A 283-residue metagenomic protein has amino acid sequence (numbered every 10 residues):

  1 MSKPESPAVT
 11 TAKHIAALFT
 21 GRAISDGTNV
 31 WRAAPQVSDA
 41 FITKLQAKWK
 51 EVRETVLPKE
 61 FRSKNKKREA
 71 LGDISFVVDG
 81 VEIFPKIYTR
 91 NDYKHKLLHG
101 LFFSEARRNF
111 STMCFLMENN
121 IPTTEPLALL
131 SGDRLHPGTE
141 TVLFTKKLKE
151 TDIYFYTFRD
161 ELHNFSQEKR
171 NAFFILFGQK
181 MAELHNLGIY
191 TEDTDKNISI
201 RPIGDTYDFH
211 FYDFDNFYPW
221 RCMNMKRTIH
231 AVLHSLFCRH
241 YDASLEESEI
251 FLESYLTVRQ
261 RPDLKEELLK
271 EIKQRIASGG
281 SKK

Functional and structural regions predicted by a protein language model:
P7, T11-D79: ATP-binding glycine-rich phosphate-binding loop
Q46-Y156, A182, N186-L187: Conserved ATP-binding subdomain of kinase catalytic cores across diverse folds
G72-F84, Q179-P219: Active-site acidic catalytic loop and adjacent metal/ATP-binding pocket of ATP-dependent phosphoryl transfer enzymes
N91-H95, D160-N164, D213-D215, I229-L233: Short glycine/proline- and charge-enriched loop/turn segments that cap or connect secondary-structure elements
N91-R107, H136-G138, I229, E249 (+3 more regions): Alpha-helical membrane-targeting segments
H99-A106, H163, Q167-R170, M225 (+1 more regions): Flexible, glycine- and charge-enriched loops at secondary-structure boundaries
Y207-G279: C-lobe/activation-segment region of protein kinase-like
